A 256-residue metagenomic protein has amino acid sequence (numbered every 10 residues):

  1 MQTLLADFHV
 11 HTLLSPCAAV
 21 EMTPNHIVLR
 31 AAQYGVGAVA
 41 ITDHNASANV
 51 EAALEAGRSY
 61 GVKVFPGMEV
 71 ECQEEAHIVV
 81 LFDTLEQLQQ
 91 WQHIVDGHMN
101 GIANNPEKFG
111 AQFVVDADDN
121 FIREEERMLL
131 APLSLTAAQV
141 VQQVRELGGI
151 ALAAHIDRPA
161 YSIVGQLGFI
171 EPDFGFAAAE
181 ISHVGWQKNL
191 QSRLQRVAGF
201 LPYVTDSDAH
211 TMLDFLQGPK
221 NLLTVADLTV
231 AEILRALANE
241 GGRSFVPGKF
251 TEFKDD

Functional and structural regions predicted by a protein language model:
M1-F8, P16-R30, Y34-V36, S47-Q89 (+3 more regions): Charged catalytic cores and adjacent phosphate/nucleic-acid-binding surfaces used for phosphate/nucleic-acid chemistry
D7-T12, F121-E124, A153-H155: Short beta-strands and strand-loop turn motifs
V39: Conserved acidic
D83-E126, F169: Active-site gating loops and adjacent loop-to-helix segments of metal-dependent hydrolytic enzymes
Q112-E146: Alpha-helix-centered segments that form part of catalytic cores
